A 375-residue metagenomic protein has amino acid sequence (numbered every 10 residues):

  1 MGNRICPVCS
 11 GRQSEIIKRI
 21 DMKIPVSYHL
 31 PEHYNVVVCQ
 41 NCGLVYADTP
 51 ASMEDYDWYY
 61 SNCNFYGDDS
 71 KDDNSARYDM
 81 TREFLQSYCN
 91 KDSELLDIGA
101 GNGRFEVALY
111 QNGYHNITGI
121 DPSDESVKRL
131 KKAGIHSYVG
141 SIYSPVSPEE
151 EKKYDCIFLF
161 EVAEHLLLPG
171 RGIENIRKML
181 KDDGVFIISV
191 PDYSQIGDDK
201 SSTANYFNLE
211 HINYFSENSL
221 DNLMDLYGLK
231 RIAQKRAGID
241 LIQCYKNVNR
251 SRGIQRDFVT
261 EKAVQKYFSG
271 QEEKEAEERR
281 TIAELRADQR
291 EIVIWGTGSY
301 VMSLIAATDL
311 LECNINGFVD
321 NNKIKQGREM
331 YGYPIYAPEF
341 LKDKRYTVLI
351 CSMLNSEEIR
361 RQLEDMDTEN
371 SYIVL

Functional and structural regions predicted by a protein language model:
M1-F160, G170-I173, R236-G238, Y245 (+1 more regions): Conserved N-terminal segment of class I S-adenosyl-L-methionine
Y114, K181-G184, T368-N370: A short helix->loop->beta-strand "cap" motif at the edges of active sites that frequently abuts
K152-E161, R345-T347, C351-M353: Short SAM/SAH-binding signature in class I
E161, H165, H211: Histidine-centered divalent metal-coordination motifs
L167-R171, D198: Short N-terminal helix/helix-N-cap motif within the alpha/beta-hydrolase-1
G170-V185: A short glycine-rich, Lys/Arg-flanked "PGG" loop and its adjoining helix->strand segment in the class I
I188-N213, E217-L223: Short, glycine-/aromatic-enriched active-site segment of Class I SAM-dependent methyltransferases
I242-L375: Hydrophobic, well-ordered beta-alpha structural blocks that scaffold small-molecule cofactor pockets
